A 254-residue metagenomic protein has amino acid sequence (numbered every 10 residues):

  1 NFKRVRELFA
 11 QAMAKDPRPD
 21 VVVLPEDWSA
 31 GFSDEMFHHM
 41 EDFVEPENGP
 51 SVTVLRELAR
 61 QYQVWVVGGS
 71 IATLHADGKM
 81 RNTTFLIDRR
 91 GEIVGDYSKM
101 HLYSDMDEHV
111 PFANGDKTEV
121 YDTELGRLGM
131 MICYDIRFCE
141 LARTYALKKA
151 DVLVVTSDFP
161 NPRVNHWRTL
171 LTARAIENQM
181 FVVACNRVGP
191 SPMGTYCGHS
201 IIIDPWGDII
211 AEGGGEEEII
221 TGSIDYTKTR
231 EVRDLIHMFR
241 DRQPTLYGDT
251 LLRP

Functional and structural regions predicted by a protein language model:
F2-R90, P160-R174, N178: Cys-nucleophile CN-hydrolase/nitrilase-fold catalytic domain and related Cys-dependent amidase chemistry that acts on
A30, F85, Y97-Y103, I201 (+1 more regions): Short beta->alpha transition motifs characteristic of CBS
E45-E47, T73-K148, N161-T169, A173 (+3 more regions): Active-site catalytic loop in hydrolytic enzyme cores
E47-V67, R127, I136-I220: CN hydrolase (nitrilase-like) catalytic-core segments centered on the catalytic cysteine and neighboring Lys/Glu
G68-S70, T83-L86, E119, S200-I202 (+1 more regions): Short beta-strand scaffold segments in enzyme catalytic cores
I202-L251: Long hydrophobic alpha-helical segments typical of transmembrane helices together with their membrane-interfacial
